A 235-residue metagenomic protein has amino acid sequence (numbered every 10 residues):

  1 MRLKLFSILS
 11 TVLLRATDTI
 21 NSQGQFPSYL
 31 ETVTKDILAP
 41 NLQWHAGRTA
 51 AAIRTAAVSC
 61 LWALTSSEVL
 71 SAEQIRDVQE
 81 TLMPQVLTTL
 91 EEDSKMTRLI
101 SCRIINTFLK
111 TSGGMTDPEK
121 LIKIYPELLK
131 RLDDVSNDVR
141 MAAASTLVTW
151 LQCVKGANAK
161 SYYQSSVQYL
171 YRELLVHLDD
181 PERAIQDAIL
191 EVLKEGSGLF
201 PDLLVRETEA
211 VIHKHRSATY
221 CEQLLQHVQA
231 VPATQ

Functional and structural regions predicted by a protein language model:
M1-Q235: Extended, low-complexity, acidic/polar intrinsically disordered regions that flank or interrupt HEAT/TOG/ARM solenoid
